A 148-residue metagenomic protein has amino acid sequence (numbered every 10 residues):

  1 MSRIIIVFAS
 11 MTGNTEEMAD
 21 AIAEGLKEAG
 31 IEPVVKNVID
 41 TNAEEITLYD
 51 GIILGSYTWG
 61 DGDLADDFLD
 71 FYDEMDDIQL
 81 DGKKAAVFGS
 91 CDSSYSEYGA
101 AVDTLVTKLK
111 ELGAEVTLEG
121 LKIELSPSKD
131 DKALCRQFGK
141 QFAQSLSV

Functional and structural regions predicted by a protein language model:
R3, N14-E17, E24-A29, V34-K36 (+2 more regions): FMN-binding flavodoxin-like domain, especially the glycine-rich phosphate-binding loop
F8-T12: Aromatic-flanked redox-active Cys/Sec active sites in thiol-based oxidoreductases, especially the WC-centered
